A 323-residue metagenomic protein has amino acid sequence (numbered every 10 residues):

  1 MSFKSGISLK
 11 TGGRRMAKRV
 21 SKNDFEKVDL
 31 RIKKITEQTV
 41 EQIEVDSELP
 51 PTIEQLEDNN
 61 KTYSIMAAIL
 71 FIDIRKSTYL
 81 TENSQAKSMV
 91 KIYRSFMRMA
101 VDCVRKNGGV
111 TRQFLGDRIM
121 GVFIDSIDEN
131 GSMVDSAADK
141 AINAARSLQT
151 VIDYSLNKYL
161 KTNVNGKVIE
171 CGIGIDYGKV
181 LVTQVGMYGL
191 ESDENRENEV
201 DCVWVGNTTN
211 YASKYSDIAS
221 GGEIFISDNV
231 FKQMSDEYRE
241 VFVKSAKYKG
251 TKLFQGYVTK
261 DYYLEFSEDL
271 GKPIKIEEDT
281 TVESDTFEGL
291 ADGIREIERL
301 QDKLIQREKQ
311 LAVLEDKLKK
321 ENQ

Functional and structural regions predicted by a protein language model:
S2-P51, I218-Q323: Intrinsically disordered, glycine/charged-rich C-terminal tails and inter-domain linkers that flank nucleotidyl cyclase
G12-T39, M66-M89, K140-L148, K214: Short, charge-rich amphipathic segments
L49-E54, N157: Short gly/ser/thr-rich secondary-structure transition/capping motifs
E54-E57, N210-A212: A generic local structural motif
Q55-K140: Catalytic NTP-binding/metal-coordinating core of nucleotidyl cyclase/transferase enzymes
S126-G256: Catalytic beta-strand-to-alpha-helix segment of the class III nucleotidyl cyclase homology domain
